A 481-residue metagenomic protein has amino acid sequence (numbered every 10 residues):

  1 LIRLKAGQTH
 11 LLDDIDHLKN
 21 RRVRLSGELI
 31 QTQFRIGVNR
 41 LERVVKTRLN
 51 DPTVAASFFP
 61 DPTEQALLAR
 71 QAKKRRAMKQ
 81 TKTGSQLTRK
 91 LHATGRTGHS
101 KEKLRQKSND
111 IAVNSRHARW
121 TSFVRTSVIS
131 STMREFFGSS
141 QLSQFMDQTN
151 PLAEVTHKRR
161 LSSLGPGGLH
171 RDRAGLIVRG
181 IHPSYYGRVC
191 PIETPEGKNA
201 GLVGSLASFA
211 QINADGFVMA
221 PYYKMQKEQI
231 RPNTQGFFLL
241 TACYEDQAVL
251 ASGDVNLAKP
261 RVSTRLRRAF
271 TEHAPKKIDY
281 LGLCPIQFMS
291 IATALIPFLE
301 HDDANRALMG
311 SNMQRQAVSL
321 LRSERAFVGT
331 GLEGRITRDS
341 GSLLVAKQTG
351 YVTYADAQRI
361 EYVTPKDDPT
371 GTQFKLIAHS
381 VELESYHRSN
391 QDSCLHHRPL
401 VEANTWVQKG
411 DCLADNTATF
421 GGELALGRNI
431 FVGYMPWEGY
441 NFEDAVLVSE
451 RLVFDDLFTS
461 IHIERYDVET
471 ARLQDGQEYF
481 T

Functional and structural regions predicted by a protein language model:
A6-G7: Active-site diphosphate/adenylate-binding microenvironment
H10-L12: Short, charged/polar, low-complexity loop and linker segments that flank or interrupt alpha-helical bundles
K19-R76, T81-G84, K90-G95, S100-E193 (+3 more regions): Long, charge-dense accessory insertions within large macromolecular proteins
A210-A214: Short active-site loop/helix that positions an aromatic residue
